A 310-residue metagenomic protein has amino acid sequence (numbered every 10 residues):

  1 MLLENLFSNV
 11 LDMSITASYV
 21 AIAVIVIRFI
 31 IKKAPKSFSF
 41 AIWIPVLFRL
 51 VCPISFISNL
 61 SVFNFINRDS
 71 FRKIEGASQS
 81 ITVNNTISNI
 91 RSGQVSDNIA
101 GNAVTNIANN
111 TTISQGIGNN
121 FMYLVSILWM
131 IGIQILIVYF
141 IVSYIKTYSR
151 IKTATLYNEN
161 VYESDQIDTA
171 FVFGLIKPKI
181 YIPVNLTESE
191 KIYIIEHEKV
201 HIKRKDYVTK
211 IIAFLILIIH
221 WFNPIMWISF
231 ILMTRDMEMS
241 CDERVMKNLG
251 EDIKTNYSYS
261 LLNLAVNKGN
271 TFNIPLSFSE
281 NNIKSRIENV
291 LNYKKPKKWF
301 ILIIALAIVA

Functional and structural regions predicted by a protein language model:
L2-S78, T111-A310: Membrane-embedded and juxtamembrane structural elements of multi-pass membrane proteins
T82-G116: Low-complexity, acidic polar-rich segments
